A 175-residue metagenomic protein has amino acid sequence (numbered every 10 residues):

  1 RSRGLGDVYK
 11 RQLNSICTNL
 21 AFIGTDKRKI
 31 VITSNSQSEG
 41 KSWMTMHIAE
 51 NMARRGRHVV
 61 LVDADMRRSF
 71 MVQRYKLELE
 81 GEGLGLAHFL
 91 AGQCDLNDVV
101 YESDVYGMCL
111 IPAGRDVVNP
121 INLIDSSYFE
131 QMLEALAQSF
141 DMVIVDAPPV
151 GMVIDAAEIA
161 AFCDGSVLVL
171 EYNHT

Functional and structural regions predicted by a protein language model:
R1, G6-T175: P-loop NTP-binding module
